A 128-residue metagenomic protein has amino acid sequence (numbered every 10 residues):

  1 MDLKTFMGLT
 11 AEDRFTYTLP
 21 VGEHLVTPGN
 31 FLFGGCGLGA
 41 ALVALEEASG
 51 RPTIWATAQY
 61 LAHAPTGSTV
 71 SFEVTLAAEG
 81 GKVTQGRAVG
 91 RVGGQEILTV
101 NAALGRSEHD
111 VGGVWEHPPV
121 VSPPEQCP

Functional and structural regions predicted by a protein language model:
M1-P128: Terminal targeting signals and extreme-terminal segments of soluble enzymes
